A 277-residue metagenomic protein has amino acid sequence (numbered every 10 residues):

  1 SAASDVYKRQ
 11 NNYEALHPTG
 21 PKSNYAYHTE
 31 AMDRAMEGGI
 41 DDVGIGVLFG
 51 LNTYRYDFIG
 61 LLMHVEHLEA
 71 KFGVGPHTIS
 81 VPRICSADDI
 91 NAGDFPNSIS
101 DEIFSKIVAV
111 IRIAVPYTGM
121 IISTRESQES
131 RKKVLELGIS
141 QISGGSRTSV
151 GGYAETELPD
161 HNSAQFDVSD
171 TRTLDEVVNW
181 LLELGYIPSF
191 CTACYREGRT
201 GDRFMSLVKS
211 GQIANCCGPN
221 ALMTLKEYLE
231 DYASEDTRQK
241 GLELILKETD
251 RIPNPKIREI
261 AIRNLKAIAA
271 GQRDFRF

Functional and structural regions predicted by a protein language model:
A2-Y7: Short, small-residue-biased leader/transition segments that mark boundaries at the very start of proteins
R9-N12, A87, V108-R112, A154-L158 (+1 more regions): A short alpha-helix capping/helix-coil boundary motif
N12-Y13, Y54-Y56, Y153-A154, T200-G201: Short Asp/Glu-rich motifs
Y13-Y25, A92-S100, D160-D167: Glycine-rich tight-turn/loop motif centered on a GG-T
Y25-Y27, F49, F58, F72 (+8 more regions): Phenylalanine-focused residue identity feature
A26-I90, S100-E129, E136, Q141 (+1 more regions): Conserved C-terminal portion of the radical SAM core fold that forms the substrate/S-adenosylmethionine-binding
E129-S140, S146-F277: Radical SAM enzyme core and accessory elements
